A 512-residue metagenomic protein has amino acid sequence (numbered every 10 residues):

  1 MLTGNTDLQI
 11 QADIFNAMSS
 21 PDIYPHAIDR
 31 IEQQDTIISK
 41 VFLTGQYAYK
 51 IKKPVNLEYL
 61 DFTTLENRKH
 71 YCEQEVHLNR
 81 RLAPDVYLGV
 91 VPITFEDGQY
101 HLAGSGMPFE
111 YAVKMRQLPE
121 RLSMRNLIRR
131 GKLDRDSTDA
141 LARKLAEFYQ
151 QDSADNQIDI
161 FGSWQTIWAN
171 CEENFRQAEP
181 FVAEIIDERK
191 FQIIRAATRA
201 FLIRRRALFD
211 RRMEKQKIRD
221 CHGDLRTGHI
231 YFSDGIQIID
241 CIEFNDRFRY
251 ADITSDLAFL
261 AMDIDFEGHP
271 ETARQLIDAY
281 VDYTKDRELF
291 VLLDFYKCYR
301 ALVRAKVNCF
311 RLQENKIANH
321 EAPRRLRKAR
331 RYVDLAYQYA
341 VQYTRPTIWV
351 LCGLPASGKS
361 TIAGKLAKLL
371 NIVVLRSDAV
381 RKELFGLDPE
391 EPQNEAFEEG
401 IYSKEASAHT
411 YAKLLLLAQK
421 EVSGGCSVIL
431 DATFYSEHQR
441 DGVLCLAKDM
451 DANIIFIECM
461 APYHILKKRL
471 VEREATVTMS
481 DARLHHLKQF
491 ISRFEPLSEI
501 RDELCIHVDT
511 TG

Functional and structural regions predicted by a protein language model:
Q11-H222, T227-V303: Conserved ATP-binding subdomain of kinase catalytic cores across diverse folds
K306-P355: ATP/Mg2+ or Mg2+-diphosphate-binding catalytic cores that bind nucleotide phosphates or diphosphates via glycine-rich
K359: Conserved lysine of the Walker
I362, L366: Hydrophobic positions on the alpha1 helix immediately C-terminal to the Walker A/P-loop
A367-C426: Conserved substrate/cofactor phosphate-moiety recognition/catalytic segment in nucleotide-dependent phosphotransferases
C426-F434, I457, R501-G512: Phosphate-binding beta-loop-alpha motif at adenosine-nucleotide cofactor sites
D449-L470, V508: Conserved phosphate-donor/acceptor-positioning beta-strand/loop module used by diverse small-molecule
E472-G512: Small-molecule kinase domains that catalyze NTP-dependent phosphoryl transfer to phosphate-bearing small molecules
